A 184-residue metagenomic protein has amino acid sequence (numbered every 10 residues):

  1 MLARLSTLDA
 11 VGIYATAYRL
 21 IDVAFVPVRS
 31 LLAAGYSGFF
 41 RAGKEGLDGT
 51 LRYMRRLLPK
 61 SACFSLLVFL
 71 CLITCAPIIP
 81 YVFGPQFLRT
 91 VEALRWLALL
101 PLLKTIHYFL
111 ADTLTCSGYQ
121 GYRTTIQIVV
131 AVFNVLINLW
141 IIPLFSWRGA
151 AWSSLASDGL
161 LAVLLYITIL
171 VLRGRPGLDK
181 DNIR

Functional and structural regions predicted by a protein language model:
M1-V23, I78-P85, L144: Helix-terminus/linker motif at the lipid-water interface of multi-pass membrane proteins
D9-V11, A76, P80, V129-V163 (+1 more regions): Membrane-interface helix-loop junctions in multi-pass transport and translocation proteins
Y14-A33, F64-V68, L97-K104: Transmembrane helix-bundle signature of multi-pass secondary active exporters and lipid flippases
I21-E45, L51, T113-C116: Helix-loop junctions and terminal segments of transmembrane helices in multi-pass membrane transport/translocation
D22-V26, F69, T105-Y108, A131-N138 (+1 more regions): Hydrophobic transmembrane alpha-helices of multi-pass small-molecule transporters
L47-F69: Membrane-water interface segments that mark the loop-to-transmembrane alpha-helix transition
D48, R55, I73-L102, R148: Interfacial segments at transmembrane-helix termini and the short loops linking adjacent helices
L99-V129: Membrane-interface junctions at transmembrane-helix termini in multi-pass inner-membrane proteins
